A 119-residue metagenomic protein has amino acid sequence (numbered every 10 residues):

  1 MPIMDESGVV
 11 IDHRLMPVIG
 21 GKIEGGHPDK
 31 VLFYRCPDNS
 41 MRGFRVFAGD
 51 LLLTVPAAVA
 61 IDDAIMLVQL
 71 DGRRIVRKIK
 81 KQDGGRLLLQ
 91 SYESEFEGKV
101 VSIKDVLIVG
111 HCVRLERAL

Functional and structural regions predicted by a protein language model:
M1-A48, V59, R73-R74, K81-R86 (+2 more regions): Short, positionally conserved secondary-structure boundary motifs
G49-D50, A64: Structural motif
L53-T54, L67: Hydrophobic beta-strand signal
A60-L67: Short, Lys/Arg- and Gly-enriched loop/turn segments at beta-strand edges
R74-V76, G98: Short, mixed charged/polar active-site loops that provide acid/base catalysis or chelate metal/phosphate cofactors
L88-K104: Short solvent-exposed strand/turn elements
